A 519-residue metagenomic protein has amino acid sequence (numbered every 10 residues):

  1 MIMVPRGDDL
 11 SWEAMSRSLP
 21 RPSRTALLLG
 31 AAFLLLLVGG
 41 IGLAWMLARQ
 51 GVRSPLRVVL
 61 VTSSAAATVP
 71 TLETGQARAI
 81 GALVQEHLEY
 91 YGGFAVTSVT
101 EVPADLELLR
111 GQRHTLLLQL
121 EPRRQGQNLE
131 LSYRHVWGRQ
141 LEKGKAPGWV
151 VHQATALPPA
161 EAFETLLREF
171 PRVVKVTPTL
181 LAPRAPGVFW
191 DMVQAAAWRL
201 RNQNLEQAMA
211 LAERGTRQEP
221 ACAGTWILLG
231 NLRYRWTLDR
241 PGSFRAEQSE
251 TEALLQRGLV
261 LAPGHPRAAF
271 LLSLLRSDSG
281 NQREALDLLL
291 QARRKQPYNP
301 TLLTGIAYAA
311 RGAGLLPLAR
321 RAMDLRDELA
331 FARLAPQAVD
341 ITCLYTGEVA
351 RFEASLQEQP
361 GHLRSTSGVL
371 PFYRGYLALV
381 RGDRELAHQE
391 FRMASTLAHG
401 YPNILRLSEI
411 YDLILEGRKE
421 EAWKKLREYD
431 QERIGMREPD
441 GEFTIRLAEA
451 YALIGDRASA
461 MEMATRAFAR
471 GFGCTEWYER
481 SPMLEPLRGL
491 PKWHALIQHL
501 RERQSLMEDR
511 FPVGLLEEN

Functional and structural regions predicted by a protein language model:
M1-L19: N-terminal intrinsically disordered, acidic low-complexity segments at the extreme N-terminus
L29-G42: Hydrophobic membrane-insertion alpha-helices, especially the h-region of bacterial N-terminal signal peptides
G40-A79: A structural "domain/chain start" motif
T71-P103: N-terminal segment of the mature soluble domain
G81, H87, V102-W198, Q203-Q207: Catalytic-center loop of serine/cysteine hydrolases
R184-L200, A223, I227, P266 (+6 more regions): Alpha-helical tetratricopeptide repeat
A195-Q203, G230, R235-G242, S279-G280 (+3 more regions): Short coil/turn linking the two alpha-helices of tandem helical-hairpin repeats
E206, N281, L286, L290-R293 (+2 more regions): Alpha-helical protein-protein interaction modules
